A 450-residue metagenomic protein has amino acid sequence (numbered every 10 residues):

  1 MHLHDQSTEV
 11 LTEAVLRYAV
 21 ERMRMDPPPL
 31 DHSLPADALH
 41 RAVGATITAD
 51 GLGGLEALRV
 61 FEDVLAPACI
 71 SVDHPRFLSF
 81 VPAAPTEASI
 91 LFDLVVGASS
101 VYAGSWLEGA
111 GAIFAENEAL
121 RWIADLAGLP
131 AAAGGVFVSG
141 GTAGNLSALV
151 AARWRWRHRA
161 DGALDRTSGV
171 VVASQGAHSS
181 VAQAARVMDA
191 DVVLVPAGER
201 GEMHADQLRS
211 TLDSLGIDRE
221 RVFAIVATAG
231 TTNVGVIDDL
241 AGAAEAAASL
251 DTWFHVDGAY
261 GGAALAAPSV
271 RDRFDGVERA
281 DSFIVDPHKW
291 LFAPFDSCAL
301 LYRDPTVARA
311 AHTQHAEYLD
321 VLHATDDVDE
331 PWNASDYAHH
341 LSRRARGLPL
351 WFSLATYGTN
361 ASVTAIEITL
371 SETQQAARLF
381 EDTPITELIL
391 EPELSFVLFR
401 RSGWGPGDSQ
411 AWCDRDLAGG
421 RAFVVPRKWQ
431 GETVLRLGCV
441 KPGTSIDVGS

Functional and structural regions predicted by a protein language model:
M1-A132, A422, L435: N-terminal entrance/gating region of PLP-dependent enzymes' catalytic architecture
E108, A112, G135-T142, A173-S174 (+1 more regions): Active-site nucleophile and cofactor-binding loops and adjacent substrate-binding regions of central metabolic enzymes
I123-V150, V195-P196: Short loop-beta-helix segment that forms the pyridoxal 5′-phosphate
A131-A132, L390-S395, K428-V434: Short Gly/Ser/Thr- and Asp/Glu-enriched loop/turn motifs at secondary-structure junctions
A143-R309: Conserved PLP-enzyme active-site core in the AAT-like
D275-E381: Active-site C-terminal subdomain of aminotransferase-like
E387-D416: Conserved PLP-binding catalytic core of the aspartate aminotransferase-like
L398-G405, R421-G449: Conserved PLP-binding active-site segment of the aspartate aminotransferase-like
